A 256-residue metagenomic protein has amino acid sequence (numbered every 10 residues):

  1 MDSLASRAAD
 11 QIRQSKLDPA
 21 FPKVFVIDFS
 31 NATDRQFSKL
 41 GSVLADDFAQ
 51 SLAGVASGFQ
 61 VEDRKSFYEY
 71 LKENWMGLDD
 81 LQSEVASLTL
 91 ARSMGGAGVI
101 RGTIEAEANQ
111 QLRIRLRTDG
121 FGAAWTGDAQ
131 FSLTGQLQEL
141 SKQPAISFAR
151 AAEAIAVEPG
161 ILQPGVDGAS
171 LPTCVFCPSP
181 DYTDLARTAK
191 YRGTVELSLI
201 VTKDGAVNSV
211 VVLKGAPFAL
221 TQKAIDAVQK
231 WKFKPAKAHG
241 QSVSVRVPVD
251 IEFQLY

Functional and structural regions predicted by a protein language model:
M1-A5, P19, T33-A45, R64 (+6 more regions): Solvent-exposed, acidic/flexible segments
M1-P22, L90-M94, E105-I161: C-terminal/domain-edge helix-coil "capping" segments
M1-V55, R150-L171: A structural "domain/chain start" motif
D2, S6, D10, S42 (+7 more regions): Solvent-exposed, polar/charged alpha-helical surfaces in well-ordered, non-transmembrane soluble domains, broadly
R7-S15, D46-G58, S93, A189 (+2 more regions): Structured segments of extracytoplasmic/periplasmic soluble domains in secreted or envelope-associated proteins
S15, K23, L137-Y256: Charge-biased low-complexity segments
K23-D28, D47, S51, Q60-E62 (+5 more regions): Soluble periplasmic/extracytoplasmic beta-strand elements of cell-envelope proteins
R35-A49, G54-R101, E105-R113, R117: Short, solvent-exposed, polar/charged sequence segments at loop or secondary-structure edges
